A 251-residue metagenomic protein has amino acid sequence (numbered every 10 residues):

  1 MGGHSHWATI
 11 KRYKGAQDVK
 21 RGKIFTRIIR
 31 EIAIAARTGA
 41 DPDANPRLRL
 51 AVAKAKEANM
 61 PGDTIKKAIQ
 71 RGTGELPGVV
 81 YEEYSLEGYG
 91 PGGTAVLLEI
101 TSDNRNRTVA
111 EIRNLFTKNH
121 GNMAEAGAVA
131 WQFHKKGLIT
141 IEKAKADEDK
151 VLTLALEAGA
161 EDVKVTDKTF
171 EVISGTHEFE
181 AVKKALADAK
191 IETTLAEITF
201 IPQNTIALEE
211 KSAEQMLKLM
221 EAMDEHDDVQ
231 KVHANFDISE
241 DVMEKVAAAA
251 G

Functional and structural regions predicted by a protein language model:
M1-A124, A128-L138, A207: N-terminal cationic and glycine-rich segments that engage phosphates or anionic surfaces
T140-G251: Positively charged, low-complexity, intrinsically disordered RNA-binding extensions
